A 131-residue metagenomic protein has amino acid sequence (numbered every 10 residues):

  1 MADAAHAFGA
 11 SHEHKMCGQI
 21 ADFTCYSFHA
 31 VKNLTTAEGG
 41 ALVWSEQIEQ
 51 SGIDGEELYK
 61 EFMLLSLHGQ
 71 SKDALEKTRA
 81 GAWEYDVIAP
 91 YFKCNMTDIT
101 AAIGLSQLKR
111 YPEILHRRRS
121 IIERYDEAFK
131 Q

Functional and structural regions predicted by a protein language model:
M1-A2: Hydrophobic residues in beta-strands of the RecA-like P-loop NTPase core, especially within AAA+ ATPase
A7-E13, I20-Q131: Active-site region of PLP-dependent enzymes
